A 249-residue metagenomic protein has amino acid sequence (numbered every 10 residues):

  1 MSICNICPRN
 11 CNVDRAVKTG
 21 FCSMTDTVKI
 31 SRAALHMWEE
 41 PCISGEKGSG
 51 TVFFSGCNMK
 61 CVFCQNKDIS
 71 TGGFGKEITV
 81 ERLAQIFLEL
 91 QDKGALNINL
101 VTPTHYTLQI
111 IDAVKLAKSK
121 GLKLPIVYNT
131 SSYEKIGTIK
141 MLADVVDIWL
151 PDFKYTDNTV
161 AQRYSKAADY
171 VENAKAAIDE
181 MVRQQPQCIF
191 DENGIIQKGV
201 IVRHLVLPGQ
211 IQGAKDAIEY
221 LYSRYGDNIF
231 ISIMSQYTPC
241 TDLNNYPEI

Functional and structural regions predicted by a protein language model:
M1-T19, V182, P186-I249: Auxiliary Fe-S-binding modules of radical SAM enzymes
C22-D144, I148, D157-T159: Conserved Radical SAM active-site core
S70, T107, S132-K135, F153-V171 (+3 more regions): Conserved radical SAM core fold
F87, I111-V114, I139, I178 (+2 more regions): Generic structural signal for well-ordered alpha-helices, preferentially at hydrophobic/aromatic core positions
D92-L116, R163, D169, D179 (+1 more regions): Conserved glycine-rich "GG(E/T)P / GGGxP" loop and the immediately following alpha-helix in the radical SAM core
N97-N99, P125-V127, I148-L150, Q197-I201 (+1 more regions): Structural preference for beta-strand elements that scaffold enzyme active sites
G121, A143-D144, E172-K175, I195-G199: Short gly/pro-enriched beta-turn/loop segments at secondary-structure junctions
A161-N193: Anionic-ligand binding region
